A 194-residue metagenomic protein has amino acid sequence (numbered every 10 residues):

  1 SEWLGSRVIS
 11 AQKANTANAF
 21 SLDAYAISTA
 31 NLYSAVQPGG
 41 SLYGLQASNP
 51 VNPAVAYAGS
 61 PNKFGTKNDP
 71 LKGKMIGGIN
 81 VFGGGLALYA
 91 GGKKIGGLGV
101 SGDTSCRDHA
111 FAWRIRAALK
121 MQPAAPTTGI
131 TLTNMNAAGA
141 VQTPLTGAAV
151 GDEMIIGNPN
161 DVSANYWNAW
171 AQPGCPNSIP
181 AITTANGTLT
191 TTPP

Functional and structural regions predicted by a protein language model:
S1-P194: Flexible, solvent-exposed loop/hinge segments and secondary-structure transition points
